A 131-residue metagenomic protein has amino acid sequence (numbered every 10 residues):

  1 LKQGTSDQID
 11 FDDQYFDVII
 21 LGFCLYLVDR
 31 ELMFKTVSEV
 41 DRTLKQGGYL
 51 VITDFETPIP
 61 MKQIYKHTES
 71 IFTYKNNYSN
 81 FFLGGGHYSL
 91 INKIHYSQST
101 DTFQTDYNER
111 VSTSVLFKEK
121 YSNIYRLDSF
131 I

Functional and structural regions predicted by a protein language model:
L1-D10, E31-K35, Y49-I131: Class I (Rossmann-like) S-adenosyl-L-methionine-dependent methyltransferase catalytic domain, capturing the SAM-binding
D7-I19: A short acidic, Gly/Pro-enriched loop at the edge of an enzyme's catalytic core that lines a small-molecule cofactor
F16, R42, K120-N123: Generic "edge-of-domain/loop-turn" microfeature
D17-L32: A short SAM/SAH-binding and catalytic strip from SAM-dependent methyltransferases
G22, L44, H67: Generic anion/oxyanion-binding catalytic loop in active/binding sites
F34-Q46: A short glycine-rich, Lys/Arg-flanked "PGG" loop and its adjoining helix->strand segment in the class I
